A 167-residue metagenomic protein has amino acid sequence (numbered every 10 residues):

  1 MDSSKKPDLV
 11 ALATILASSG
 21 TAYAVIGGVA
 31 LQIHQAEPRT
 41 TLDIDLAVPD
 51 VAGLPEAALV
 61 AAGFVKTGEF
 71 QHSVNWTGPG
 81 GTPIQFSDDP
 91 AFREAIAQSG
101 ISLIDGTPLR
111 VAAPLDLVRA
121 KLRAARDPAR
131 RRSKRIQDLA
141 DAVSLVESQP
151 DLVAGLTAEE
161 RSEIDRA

Functional and structural regions predicted by a protein language model:
M1-A167: Compositionally biased terminal segments of proteins
